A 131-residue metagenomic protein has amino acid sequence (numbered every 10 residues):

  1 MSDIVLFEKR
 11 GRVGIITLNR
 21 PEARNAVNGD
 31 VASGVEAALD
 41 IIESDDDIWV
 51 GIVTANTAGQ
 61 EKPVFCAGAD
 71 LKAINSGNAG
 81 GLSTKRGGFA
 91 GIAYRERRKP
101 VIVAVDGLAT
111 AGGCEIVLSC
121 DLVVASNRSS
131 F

Functional and structural regions predicted by a protein language model:
M1-I4, E36-D40, R86-I92, A109 (+1 more regions): A generic local structural motif
M1-K62: Conserved CoA-thioester-binding segment of acyl-CoA-metabolizing enzymes
I16, V53, D70, I116-L118: Hydrophobic/aromatic residues within transmembrane alpha-helices of multi-pass small-molecule transporters
A23, D47, A55-E96, A109: Glycine- (often His-adjacent) and acidic-residue-rich active-site loop that binds/positions the CoA thioester
G29-A32, L71, R98, R128: ATP/adenylate-binding site constellation spanning eukaryotic-like Ser/Thr protein kinases, ABC-transporter
N56, Q60-E61, A93-F131: Glycine-rich beta-to-alpha active-site loop
